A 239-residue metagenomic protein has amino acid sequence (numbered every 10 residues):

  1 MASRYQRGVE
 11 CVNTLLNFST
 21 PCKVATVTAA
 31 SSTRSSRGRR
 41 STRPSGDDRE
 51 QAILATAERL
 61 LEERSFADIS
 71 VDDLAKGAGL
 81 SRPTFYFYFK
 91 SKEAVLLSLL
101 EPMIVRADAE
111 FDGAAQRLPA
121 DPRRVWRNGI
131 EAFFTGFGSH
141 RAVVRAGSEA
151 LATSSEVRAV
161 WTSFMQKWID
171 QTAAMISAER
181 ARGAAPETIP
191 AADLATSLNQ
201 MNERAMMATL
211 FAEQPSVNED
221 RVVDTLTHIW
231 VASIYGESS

Functional and structural regions predicted by a protein language model:
M1-D48, T188, S238-S239: N-terminal intrinsically disordered/low-complexity leader segments
G46-A57, L74, L99-A107, T172: Generic hydrophobic, amphipathic alpha-helix propensity
A52, L60-A94, S98: Helix-turn-helix
T56-L60, G136, M201: Short amphipathic alpha-helical elements of helix-turn-helix/winged-helix folds
S98, D112-S139, A191-L198, V223: Hydrophobic alpha-helical connector segments
G138-Q171, D193, S216: Short secondary-structure transition hinges
R145, R158, R180-H228, E237-S239: Hydrophobic/aromatic-rich alpha-helical bundle segments in the mid-to-C-terminal region
